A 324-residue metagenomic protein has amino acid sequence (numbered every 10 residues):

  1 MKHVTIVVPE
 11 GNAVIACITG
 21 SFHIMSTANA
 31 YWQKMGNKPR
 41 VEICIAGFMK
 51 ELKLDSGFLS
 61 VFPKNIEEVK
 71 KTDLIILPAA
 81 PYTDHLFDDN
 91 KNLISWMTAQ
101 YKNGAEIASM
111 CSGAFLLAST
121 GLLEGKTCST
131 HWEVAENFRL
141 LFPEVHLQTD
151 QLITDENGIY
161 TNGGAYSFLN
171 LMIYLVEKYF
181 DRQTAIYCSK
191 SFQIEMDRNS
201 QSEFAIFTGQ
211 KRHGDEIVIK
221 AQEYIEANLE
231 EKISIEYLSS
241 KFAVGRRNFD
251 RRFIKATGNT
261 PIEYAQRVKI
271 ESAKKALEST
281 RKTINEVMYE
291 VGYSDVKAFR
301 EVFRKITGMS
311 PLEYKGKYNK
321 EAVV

Functional and structural regions predicted by a protein language model:
L54-K71: Glycine-rich, highly charged phosphate/nucleotide-binding loops
W96-E133: Catalytic nucleophile loop
E124-L152: A conserved active-site-flanking secondary-structure segment within enzyme catalytic domains
S129, A265-K274, E313-V324: Short, basic, alpha-helical segments at the C-terminal edge of helix-turn-helix-like DNA-binding modules
D150-S191: Conserved anion/nucleotide-ligand pocket segment
Y179-E223: Accessory alpha-helical/coil subdomains and C-terminal extensions that flank or cap enzyme catalytic cores
I206-I233, S240-F242, E263-K282: A short, Lys/Arg-enriched amphipathic alpha-helix from helix-turn-helix/homeodomain DNA-binding modules
Y224-E226, K232-V268, M288-E313: Basic/polar phosphate-binding segments, predominantly the helix-turn-helix DNA-binding elements of transcriptional
